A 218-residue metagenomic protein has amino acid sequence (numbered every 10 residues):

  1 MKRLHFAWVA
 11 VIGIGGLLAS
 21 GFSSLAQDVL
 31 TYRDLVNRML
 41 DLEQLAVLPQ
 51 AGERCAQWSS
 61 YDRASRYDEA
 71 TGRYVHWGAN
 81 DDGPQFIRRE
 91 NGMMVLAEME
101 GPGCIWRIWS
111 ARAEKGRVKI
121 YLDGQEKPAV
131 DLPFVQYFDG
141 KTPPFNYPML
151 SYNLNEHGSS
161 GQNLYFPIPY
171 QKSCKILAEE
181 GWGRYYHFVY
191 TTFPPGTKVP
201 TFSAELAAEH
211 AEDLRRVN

Functional and structural regions predicted by a protein language model:
M1-V11: Bacterial N-terminal signal peptides that target proteins for export
V9-S20: Bacterial N-terminal signal peptides
A19, A26-Q27: Boundary at the C-terminal end of the N-terminal hydrophobic targeting segment
Q27-N218: Beta-strand-centric surfaces of beta-sandwich/beta-rich domains
